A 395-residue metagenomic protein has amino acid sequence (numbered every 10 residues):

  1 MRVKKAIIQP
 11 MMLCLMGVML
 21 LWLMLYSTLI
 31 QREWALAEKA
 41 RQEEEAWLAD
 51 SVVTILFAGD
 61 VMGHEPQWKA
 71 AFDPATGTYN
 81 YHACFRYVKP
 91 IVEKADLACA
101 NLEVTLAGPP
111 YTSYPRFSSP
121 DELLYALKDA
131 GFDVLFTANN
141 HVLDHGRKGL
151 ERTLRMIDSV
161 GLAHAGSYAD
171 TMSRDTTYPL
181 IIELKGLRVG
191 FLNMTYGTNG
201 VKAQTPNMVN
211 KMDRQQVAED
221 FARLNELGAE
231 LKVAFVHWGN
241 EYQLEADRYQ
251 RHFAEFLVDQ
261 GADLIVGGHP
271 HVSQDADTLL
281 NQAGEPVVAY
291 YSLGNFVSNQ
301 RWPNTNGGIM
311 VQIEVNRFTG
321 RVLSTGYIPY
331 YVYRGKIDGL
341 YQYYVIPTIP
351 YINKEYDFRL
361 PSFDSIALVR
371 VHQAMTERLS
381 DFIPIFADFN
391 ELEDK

Functional and structural regions predicted by a protein language model:
M1-I8: Short, Lys/Arg-rich N-terminal segment immediately upstream of the first membrane anchor
I8-G17, W22-K395: Acidic, metal/ion-coordinating pockets
